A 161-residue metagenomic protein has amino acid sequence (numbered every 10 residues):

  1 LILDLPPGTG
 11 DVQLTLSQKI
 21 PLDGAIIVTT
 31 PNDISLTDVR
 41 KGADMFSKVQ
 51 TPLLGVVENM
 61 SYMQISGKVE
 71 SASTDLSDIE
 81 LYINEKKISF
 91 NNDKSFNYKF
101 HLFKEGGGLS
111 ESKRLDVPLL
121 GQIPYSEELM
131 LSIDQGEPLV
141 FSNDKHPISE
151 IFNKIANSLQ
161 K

Functional and structural regions predicted by a protein language model:
I2: Walker B beta-strand of ABC/ABC-like P-loop ATPase nucleotide-binding domains, specifically the conserved hydrophobic
P6-V117, Q122, L131: Conserved catalytic-core segment of NTP-binding enzymes
G42, E137-P138, I155: Alpha-helix boundary/capping detector
H101, Q122, K145-I148, F152: Generic structural signal for well-ordered, non-membrane alpha-helical segments in soluble metabolic enzymes
Y125: Active-site donor-binding loop signature of nucleotide-sugar glycosyltransferases
Q135-I148: C-terminal boundary of histidine-terminating zinc-finger modules
I151-K161: C-terminal alpha-helix
